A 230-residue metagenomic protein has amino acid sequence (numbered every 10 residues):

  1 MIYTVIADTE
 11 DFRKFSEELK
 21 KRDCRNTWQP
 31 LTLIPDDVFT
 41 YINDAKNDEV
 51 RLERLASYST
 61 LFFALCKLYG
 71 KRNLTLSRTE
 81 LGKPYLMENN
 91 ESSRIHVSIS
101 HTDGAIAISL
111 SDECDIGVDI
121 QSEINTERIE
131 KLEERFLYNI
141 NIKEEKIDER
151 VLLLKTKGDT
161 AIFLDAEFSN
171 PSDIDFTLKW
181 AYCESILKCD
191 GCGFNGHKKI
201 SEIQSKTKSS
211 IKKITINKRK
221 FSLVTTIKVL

Functional and structural regions predicted by a protein language model:
M1-L230: Core catalytic alpha/beta fold that binds nucleotide/phospho-ligands
